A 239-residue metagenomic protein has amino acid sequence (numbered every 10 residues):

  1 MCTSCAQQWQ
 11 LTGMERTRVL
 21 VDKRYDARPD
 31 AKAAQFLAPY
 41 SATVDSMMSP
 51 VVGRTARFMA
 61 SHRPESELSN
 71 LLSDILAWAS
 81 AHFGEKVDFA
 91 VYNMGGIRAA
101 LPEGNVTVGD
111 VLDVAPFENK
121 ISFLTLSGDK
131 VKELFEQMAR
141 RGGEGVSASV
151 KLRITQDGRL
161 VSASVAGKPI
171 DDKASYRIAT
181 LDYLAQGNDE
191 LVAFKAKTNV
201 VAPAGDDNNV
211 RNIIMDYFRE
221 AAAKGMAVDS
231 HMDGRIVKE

Functional and structural regions predicted by a protein language model:
C2-S4: C-terminal motif of bacterial Sec signal peptides marking the signal peptidase cleavage site
Q7-D22, N70-S73, A77-A79, E85-A90 (+1 more regions): Feature captures C-terminal
M14-F36: Post-signal peptide N-terminal segment of mature Sec-exported envelope proteins
A31-P50: Compositionally biased P/S/T/G-rich terminal and signal peptide-adjacent segments that lie outside catalytic cores
S46-H62, A115, L191-N199: Acidic/histidine-rich, surface-exposed loop or edge segments in extracytoplasmic proteins
S66-E67: A conserved active-site cap/scaffold subdomain adjacent to cofactor or substrate pockets
